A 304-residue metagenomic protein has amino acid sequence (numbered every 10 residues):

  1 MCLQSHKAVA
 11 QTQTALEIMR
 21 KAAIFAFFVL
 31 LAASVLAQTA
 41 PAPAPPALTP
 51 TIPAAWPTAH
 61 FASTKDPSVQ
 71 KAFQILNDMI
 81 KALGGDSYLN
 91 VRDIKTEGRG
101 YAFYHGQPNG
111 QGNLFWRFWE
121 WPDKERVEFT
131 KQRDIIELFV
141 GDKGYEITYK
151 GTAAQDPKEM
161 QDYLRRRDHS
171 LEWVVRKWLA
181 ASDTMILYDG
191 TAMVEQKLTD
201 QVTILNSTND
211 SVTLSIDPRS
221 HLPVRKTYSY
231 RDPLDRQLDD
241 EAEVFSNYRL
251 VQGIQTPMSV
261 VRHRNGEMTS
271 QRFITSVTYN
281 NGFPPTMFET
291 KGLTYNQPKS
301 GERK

Functional and structural regions predicted by a protein language model:
A8-A10, A15-E17: Acidic, Ala/Val/Gly-enriched low-complexity intrinsically disordered segments
A10, V35-T39: Boundary at the C-terminal end of the N-terminal hydrophobic targeting segment
A22-S34: Bacterial N-terminal signal peptides
Q38-S68, K299-K304: Compositionally biased, proline/threonine/alanine/serine-rich low-complexity intrinsically disordered stretches
P57-F61, D66-S68, F73-A153, D183-M193: N-terminal mature ectodomain segment of secretory-pathway/periplasmic proteins
E146-V175: Acidic/charged, solvent-exposed loop-and-adjacent secondary-structure segments enriched in E/D, K/R, S/T, and G/P
V194-K291: Gly/Pro-enriched, hydrophobic low-complexity segments that function as extracytoplasmic propeptides/linkers
